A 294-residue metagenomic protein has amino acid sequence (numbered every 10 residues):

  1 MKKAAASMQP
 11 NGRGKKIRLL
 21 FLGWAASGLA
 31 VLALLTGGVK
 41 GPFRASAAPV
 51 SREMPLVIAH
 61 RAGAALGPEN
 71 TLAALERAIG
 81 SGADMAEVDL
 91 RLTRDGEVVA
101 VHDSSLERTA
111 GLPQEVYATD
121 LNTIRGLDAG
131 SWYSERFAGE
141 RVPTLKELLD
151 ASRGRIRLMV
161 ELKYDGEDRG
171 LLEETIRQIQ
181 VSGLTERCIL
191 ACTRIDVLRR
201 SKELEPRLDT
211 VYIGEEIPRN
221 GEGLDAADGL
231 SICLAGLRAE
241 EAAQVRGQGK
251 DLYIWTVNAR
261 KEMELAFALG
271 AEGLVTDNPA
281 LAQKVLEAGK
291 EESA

Functional and structural regions predicted by a protein language model:
K2-A294: Phosphate-group recognition and catalysis centered on beta-loop-alpha active-site segments
